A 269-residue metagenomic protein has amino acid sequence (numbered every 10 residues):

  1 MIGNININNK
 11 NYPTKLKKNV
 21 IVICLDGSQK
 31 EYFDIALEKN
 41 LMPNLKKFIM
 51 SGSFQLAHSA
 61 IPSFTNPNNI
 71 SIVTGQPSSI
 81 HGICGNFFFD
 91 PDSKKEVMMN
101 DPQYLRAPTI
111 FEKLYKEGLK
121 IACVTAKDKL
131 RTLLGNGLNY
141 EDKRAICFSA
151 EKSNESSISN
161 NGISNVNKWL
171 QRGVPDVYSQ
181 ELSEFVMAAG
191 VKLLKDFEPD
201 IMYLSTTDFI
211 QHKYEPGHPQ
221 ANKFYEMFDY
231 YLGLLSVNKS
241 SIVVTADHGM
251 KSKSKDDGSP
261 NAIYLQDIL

Functional and structural regions predicted by a protein language model:
M1-G52: Active-site-proximal N-terminal segment of extracellular/periplasmic enzymes that hydrolyze or transfer
I2, G75-E215: His/Asp/Glu-rich, glycine-adjacent segments that coordinate divalent cations and/or stabilize oxyanion chemistry on
V22, N44, K223-Y264: Metal-dependent active-site segment of extracytoplasmic phospho-/sulfohydrolases and closely related
V22-C24, I201-S205, V243: Structural motif
G27-E31, M50-L56, T65-N68, N86-M99: Glycine-/proline-rich flexible loop or hinge segments
S28, Y214, H248-M250: Catalytic metal-binding/acid-base residues of hydrolase active sites
D34-S78, A122: Short, structured active-site-proximal loop/turn typified by the sulfatase FGly-forming signature C/S-X-P-X-R
I49, Y115, S236-V237: Anion (oxyanion) recognition and catalysis
